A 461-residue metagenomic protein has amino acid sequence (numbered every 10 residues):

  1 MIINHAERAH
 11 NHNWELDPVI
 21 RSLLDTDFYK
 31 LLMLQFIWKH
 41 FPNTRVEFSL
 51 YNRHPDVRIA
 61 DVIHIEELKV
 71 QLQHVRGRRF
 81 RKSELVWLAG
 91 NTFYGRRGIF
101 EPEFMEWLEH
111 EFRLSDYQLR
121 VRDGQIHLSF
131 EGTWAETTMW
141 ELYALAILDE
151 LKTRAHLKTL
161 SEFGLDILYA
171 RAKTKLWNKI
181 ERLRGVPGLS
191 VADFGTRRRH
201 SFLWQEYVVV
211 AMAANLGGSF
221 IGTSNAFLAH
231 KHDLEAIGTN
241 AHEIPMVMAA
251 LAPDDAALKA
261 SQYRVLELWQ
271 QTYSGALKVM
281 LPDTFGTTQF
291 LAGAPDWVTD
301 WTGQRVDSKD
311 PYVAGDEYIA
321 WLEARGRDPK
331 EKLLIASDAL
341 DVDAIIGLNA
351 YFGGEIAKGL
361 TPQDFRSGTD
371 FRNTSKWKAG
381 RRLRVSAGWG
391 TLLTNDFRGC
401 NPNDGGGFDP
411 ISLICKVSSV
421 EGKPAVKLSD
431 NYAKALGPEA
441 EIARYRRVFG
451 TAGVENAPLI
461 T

Functional and structural regions predicted by a protein language model:
M1-L258, Q270, R398-T461: Ordered alpha/beta subdomains of enzyme catalytic regions
I2-W14, F227-L228, H232-T461: Glycine-rich phosphate/ribose-binding loops and adjacent secondary-structure elements that form binding surfaces
